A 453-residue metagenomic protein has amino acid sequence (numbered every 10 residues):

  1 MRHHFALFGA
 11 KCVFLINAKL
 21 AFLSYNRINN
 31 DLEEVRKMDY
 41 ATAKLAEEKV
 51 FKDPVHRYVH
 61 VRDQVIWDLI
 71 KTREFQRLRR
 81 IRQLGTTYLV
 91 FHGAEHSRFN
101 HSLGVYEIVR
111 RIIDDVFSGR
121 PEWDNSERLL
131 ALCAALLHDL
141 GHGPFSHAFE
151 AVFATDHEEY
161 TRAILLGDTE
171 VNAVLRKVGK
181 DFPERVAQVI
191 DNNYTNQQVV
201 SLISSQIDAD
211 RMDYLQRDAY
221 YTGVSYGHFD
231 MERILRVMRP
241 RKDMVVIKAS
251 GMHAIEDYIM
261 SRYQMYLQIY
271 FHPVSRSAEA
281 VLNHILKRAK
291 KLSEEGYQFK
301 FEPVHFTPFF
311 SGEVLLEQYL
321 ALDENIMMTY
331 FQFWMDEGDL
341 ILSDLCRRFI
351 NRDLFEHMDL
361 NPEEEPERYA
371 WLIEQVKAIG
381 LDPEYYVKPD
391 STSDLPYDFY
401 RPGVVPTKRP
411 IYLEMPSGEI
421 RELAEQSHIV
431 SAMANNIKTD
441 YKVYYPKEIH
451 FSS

Functional and structural regions predicted by a protein language model:
M1-R2: Short polybasic linear motifs
K11-L130, P144-A148, A154-S453: Histidine-centered, transition-metal-coordinating active-site segments
L130, A135-L136: Elongated alpha-helical scaffolds
L137, G141-H142: Short active-site segment of divalent metal-dependent hydrolases/proteases that encodes the spacing between
